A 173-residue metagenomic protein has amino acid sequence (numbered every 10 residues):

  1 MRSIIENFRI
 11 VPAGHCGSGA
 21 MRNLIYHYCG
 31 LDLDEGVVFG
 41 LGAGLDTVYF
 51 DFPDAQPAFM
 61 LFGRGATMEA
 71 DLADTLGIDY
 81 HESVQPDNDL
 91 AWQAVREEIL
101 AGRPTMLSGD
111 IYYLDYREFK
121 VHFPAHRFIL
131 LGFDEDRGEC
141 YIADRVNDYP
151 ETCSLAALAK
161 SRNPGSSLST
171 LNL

Functional and structural regions predicted by a protein language model:
M1-N88: Cysteine-nucleophile protease catalytic domains, especially the papain-like/related folds used in DUB/UBL proteases
Y28-Y49, P86-R137, A143: Active-site-adjacent substructure of cysteine-protease-like catalytic cores
P57-A58, L130, P164-S166: Short, intrinsically disordered/low-complexity patches at protein termini and at juxtamembrane boundaries
E69-E82, K120-A125, A143-E151: Hydrophobic transmembrane alpha-helix bundles
H81-N88, F128-L131, C153-S161: Short secondary-structure transition/capping segments
E135-L173: Noncatalytic regulatory segments and standalone regulatory/sensor domains
